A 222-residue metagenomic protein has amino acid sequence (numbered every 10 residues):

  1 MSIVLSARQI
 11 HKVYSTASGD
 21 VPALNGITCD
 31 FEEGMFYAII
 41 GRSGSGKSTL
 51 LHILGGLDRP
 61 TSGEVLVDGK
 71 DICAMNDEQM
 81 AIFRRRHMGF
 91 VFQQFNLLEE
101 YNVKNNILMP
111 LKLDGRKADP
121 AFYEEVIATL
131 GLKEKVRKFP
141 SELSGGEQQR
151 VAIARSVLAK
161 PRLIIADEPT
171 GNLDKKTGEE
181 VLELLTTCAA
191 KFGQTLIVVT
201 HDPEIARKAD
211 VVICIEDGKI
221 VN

Functional and structural regions predicted by a protein language model:
V4-I215: ABC family nucleotide-binding domain
D217-N222: Conserved switch/coupling elements of ABC/ABC-like ATPase nucleotide-binding domains
